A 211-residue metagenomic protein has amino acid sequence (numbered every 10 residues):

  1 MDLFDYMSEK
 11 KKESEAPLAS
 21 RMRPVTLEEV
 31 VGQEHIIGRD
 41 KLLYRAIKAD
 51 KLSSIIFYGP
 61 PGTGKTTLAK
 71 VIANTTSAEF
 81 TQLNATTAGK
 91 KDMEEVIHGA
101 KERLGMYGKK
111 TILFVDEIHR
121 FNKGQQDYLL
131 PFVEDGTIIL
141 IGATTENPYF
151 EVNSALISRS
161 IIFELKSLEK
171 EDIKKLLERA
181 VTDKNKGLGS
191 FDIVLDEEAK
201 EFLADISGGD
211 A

Functional and structural regions predicted by a protein language model:
M1-A49: A short, basic N-terminal segment
M1-K11, R45-L83, H98-K101, L130-D135: Walker A/P-loop
I36-K41, A78-I112, K123: Short glycine-rich substrate-engagement loop in P-loop NTPases that contacts/grips substrate
Y44-K48, V115, H119-S158: Conserved catalytic/switch belt of AAA+ P-loop NTPases
N84-T86, I161-K174: Conserved AAA+ ATPase "SRH/arginine-finger" region at the nucleotide-binding site
R159, K175-G189, I206: Conserved AAA+ ATPase "sensor/coupling" helix adjacent to the nucleotide-binding pocket
G189-I206: Short conserved motifs of the RecA-like P-loop NTPase core
S207-A211: The conserved phosphate-sensing helix
